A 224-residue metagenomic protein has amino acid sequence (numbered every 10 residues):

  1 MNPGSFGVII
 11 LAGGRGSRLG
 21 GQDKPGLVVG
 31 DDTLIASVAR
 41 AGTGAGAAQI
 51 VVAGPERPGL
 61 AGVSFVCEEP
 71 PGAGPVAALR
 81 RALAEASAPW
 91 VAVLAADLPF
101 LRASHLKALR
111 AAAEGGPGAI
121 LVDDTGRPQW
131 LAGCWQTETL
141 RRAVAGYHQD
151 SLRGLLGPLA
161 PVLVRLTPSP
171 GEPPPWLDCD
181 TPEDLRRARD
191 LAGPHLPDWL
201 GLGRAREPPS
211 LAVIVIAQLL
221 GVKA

Functional and structural regions predicted by a protein language model:
N2, D150-A224: Conserved alpha/beta core of the MobA/IspD/sugar-nucleotide pyrophosphorylase nucleotidyltransferase superfamily
N2-W130, R142, H148-Q149, A160-P168 (+1 more regions): Nucleotide and nucleotide-moiety/phosphate-recognizing core
G16, C134, L202-R206: Intrinsically disordered, low-complexity sequence elements enriched in Ser/Thr/Gly/Pro
A82-L83, P117, T137-E138, G157 (+1 more regions): General N-terminal targeting signals
Q129-W135, L177-D178: Short glycine- and hydrophobic/aromatic-rich loop-to-beta-strand nucleating segment in the catalytic cores
Q136-R153, P208: Short, positively charged, low-complexity/disordered linker segments
